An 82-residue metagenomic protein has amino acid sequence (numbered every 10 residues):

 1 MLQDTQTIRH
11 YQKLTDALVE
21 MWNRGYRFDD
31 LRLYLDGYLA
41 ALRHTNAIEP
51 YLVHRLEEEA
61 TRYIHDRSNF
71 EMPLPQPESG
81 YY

Functional and structural regions predicted by a protein language model:
M1-D36: N-terminal acidic leader/helix
D4, H54-Y82: Charged low-complexity stretches with an acidic bias
D36-R43: Amphipathic alpha-helical segments that form the core helices of the histone-fold
